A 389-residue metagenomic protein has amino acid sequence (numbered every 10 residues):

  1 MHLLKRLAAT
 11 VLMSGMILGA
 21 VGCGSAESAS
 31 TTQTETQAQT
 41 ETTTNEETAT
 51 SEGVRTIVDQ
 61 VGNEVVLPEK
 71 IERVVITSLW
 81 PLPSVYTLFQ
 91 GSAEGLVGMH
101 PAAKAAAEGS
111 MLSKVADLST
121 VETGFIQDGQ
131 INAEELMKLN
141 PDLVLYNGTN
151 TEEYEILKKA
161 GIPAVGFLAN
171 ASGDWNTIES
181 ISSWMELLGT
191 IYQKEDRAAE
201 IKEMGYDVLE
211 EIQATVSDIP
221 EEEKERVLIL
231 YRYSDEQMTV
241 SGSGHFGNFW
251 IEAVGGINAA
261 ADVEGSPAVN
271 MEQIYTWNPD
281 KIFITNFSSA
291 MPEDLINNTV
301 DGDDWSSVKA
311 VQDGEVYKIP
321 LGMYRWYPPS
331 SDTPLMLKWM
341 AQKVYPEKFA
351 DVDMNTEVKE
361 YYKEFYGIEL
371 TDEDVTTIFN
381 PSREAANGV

Functional and structural regions predicted by a protein language model:
M1-V11: Bacterial N-terminal signal peptides that target proteins for export
T10-A20: Bacterial N-terminal signal peptides
G19-A38: Bacterial lipoprotein signal-peptidase II cleavage site
Q37-D59, N63-P68: N-terminal low-complexity, Pro/Thr/Ser-rich intrinsically disordered segments that act as propeptides or flexible
V54-I57, E64, E153, K158-E236 (+3 more regions): Extracytoplasmic substrate-binding proteins
I76-E135, L143: A short, structured surface patch at a secondary-structure boundary
T123-D128, N132-T149, M271-F287: Proline-aspartate-enriched helix->loop->beta-strand connector
V240-S266: Alpha-helical, coiled-coil/dimerization segments enriched in small aliphatic residues
